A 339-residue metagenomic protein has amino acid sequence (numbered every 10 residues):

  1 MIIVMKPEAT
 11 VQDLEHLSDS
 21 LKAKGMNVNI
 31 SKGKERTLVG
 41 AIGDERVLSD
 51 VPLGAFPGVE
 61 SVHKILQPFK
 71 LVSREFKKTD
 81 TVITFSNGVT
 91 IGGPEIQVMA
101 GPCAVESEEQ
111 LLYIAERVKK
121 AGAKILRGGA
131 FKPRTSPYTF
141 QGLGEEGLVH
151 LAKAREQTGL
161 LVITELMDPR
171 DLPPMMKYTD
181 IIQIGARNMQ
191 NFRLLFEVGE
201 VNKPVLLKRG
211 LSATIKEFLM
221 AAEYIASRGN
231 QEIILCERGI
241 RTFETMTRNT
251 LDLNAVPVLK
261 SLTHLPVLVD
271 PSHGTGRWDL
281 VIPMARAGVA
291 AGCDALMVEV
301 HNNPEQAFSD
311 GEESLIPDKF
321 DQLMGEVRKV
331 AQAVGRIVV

Functional and structural regions predicted by a protein language model:
M1-V98: Non-catalytic terminal accessory/regulatory regions of metabolic enzymes
E8, I96-Y113, P137-Q141, L161-E165 (+3 more regions): Active-site mouth loops of central-metabolism enzymes
S86, A226-A287: Active-site/ligand-binding-proximal alpha/beta "capping" segment
I96-P102, L126-G128, V162-T164, D180-I184 (+4 more regions): Hydrophobic faces of well-ordered beta-strands that scaffold small-molecule active sites in alpha/beta enzyme cores
G122, P174-Q183, G199-V205, A226-E232 (+2 more regions): Glycine-enriched alpha-helix->loop->beta-strand junction motifs that scaffold or abut catalytic
R127-E145, N302-E312: Glycine-rich, proline-tolerant flexible connector loops at the mouths of alpha/beta enzymes
A130-S136, N188-N254: Conserved anion-binding
F140-T164, V198-P204, L253-V267, E313-R336: Alpha-helix-loop-beta-strand connector modules within alpha/beta enzyme cores
